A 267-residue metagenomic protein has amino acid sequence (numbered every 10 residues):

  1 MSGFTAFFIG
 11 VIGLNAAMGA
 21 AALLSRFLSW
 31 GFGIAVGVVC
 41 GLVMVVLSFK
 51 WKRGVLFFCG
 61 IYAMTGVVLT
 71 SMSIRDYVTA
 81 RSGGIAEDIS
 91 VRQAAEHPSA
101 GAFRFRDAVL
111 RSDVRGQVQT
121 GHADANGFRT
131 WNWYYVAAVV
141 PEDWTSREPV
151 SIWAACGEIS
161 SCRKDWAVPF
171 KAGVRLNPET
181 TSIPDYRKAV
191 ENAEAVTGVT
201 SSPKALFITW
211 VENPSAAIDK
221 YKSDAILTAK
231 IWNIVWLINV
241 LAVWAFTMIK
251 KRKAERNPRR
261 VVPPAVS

Functional and structural regions predicted by a protein language model:
M1-F4, S25-W30, S48-R53, D224-S267: Juxtamembrane interface at the cytosolic side of transmembrane helices
G3-W51: Membrane-embedded alpha-helical segments of integral membrane proteins
G33-L47, M64-V68, L237-W244: Hydrophobic core of alpha-helical transmembrane segments in multi-pass integral membrane proteins
V45-F57, A86-V91: Membrane-interface helix-loop-helix junctions at boundaries between adjacent transmembrane segments
R53-V78: Internal/C-terminal transmembrane anchor helices
S73-P98: Alpha-helical transmembrane signal-anchor/signal-peptide segments
R92-D185: Membrane-proximal low-complexity regions enriched in glycine and acidic/polar residues
D165-D219: Extended, hydrophilic extramembrane loops/domains of integral membrane proteins
